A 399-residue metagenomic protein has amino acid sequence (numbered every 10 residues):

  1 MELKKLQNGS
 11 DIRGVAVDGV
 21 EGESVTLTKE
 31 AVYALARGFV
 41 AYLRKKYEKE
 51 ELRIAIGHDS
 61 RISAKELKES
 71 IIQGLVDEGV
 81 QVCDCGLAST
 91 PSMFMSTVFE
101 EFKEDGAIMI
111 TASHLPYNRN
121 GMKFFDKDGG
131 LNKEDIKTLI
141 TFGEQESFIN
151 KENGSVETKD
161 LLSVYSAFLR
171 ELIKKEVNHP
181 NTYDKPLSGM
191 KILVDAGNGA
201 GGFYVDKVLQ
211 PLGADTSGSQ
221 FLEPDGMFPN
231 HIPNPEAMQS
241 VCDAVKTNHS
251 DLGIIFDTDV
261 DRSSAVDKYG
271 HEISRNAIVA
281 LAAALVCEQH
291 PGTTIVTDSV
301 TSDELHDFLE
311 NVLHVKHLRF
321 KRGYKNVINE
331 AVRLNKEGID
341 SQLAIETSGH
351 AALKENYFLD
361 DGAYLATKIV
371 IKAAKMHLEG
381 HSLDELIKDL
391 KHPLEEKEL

Functional and structural regions predicted by a protein language model:
M1-I71, D77-E78, G154-G189: An N-terminal, well-structured beta->alpha segment
A41, R53-R119, R170, K207-V266: N-terminal small/polar loop signature for handling phosphorylated ligands or for N-terminal nucleophile
K49-D59, C83, K191-L193, T293-S299 (+1 more regions): Short glycine-rich phosphate-binding loop at a beta-alpha junction
V82-P91, E272-R275, T297, R319-R322: Active-site nucleophile and cofactor-binding loops and adjacent substrate-binding regions of central metabolic enzymes
D105-Y117, V245-D267, E272, L318-R319 (+1 more regions): Glycine-rich phosphate-binding loop
Y117-N118, F124-G129, K133, T141 (+2 more regions): Replace "Mg2+/Mn2+-dependent" with "divalent metal-dependent
N118-V245: Gly/Ser/Thr-enriched, mixed-charge loops and adjacent short helices that form phosphate/oxyanion-binding elements
H290-L399: Phosphate-binding and adjacent anionic-ligand microenvironments
